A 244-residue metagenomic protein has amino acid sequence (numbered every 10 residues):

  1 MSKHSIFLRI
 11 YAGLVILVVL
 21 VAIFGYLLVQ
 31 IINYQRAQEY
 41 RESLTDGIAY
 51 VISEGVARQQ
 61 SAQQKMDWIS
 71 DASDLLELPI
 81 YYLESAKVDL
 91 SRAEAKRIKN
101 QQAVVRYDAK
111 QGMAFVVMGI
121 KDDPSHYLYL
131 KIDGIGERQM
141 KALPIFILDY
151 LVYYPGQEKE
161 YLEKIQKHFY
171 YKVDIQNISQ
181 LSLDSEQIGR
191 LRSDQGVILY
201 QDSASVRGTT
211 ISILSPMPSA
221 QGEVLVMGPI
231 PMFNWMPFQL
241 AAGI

Functional and structural regions predicted by a protein language model:
S2-S179: Juxtamembrane segments flanking the first transmembrane helix of membrane-anchored signal-transduction proteins
E94-A95, I120-K121, I132-I135, E186-G189 (+3 more regions): Secondary-structure transition/turn motif
R97-N100, I135-R138, L183, R190-S193 (+1 more regions): A short local loop/turn or secondary-structure capping micro-motif enriched for an aromatic residue
R106-Y107, D202-A204: Short beta-strand segments that buttress and anchor functional surface loops
A114, Y200, I211-I213: Residue-level marker for the onset of beta-strands and adjacent loop->beta junctions in well-ordered domains
R138-L143, A220-G243: Membrane-interface helix-start motif
Q180-D202: Hydrophobic alpha-helical transmembrane segments
V206-V226: Low-complexity, acidic polar-rich segments
